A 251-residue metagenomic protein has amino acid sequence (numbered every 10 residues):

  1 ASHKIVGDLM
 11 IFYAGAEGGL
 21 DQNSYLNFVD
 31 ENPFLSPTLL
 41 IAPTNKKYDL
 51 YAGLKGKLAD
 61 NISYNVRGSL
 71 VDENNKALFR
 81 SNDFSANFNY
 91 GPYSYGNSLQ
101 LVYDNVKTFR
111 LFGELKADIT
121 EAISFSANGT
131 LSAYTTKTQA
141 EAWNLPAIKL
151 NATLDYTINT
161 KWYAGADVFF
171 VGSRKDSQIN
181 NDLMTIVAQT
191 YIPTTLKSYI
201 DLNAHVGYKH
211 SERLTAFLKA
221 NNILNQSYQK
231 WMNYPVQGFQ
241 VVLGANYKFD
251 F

Functional and structural regions predicted by a protein language model:
S2-F251: Exposed, low-structure sequence patches enriched in small/polar residues
